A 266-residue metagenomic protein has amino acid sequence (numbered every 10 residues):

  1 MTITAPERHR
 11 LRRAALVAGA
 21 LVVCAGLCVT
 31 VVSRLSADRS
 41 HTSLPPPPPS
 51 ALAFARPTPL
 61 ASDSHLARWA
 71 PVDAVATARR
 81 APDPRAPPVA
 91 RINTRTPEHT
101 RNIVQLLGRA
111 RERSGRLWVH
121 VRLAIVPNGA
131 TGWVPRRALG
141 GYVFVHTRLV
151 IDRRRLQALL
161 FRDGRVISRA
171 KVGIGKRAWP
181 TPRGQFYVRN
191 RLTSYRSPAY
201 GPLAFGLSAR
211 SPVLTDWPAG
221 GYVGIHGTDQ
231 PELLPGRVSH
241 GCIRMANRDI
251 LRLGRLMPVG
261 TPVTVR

Functional and structural regions predicted by a protein language model:
T2-V23: N-terminal export and membrane-targeting signals
G19-L21, I125, A138-R148, K176-Y187 (+2 more regions): Exported/periplasmic cell-wall-interacting domains
V29-H41: Hydrophobic single-pass membrane-insertion segments
H41-L66, R122-I151: Boundary regions of SH3-family modules and the immediately adjacent low-complexity/disordered segments in eukaryotic
H41-R111: Beta-loop motif signature
D73-V75, R101, S114-W118, G129 (+7 more regions): Extracytoplasmic
T96-L139: SH3/SH3-like beta-barrel superfamily modules
R136-G175: A structural motif detector for short, solvent-exposed N-terminal "entry" segments of globular domains
